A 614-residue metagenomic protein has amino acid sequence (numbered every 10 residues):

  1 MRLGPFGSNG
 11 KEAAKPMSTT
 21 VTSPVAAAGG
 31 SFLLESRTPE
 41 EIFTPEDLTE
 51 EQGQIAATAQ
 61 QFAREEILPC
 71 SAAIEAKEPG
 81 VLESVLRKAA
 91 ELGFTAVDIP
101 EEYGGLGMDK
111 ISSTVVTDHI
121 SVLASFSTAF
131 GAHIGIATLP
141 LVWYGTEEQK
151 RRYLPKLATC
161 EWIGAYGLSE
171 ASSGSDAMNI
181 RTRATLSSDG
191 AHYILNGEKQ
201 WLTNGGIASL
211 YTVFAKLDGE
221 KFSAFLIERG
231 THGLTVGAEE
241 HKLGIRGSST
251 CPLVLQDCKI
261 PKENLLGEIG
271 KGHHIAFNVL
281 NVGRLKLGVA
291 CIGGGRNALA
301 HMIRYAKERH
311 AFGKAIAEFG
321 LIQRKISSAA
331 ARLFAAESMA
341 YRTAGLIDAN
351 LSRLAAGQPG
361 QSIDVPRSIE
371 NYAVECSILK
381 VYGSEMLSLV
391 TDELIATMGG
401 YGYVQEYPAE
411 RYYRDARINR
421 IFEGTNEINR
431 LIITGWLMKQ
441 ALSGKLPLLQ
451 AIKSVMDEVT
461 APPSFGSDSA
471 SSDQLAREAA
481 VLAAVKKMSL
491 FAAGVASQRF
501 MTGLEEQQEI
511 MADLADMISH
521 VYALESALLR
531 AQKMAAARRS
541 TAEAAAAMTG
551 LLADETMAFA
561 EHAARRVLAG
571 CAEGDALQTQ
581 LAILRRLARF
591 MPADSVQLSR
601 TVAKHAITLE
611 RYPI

Functional and structural regions predicted by a protein language model:
R2-G131, E148-T159, D348, S352-P366 (+1 more regions): Amphipathic, small/basic residue-rich leader segments at the start of a protein or domain
G10, A14-T44, V115, N278 (+3 more regions): Glycine-rich phosphate/cofactor-binding loops in nucleotide/flavin-utilizing enzymes
T19-T20, T44-L48, Q54-I55, T235-E337 (+5 more regions): Glycine-rich beta->alpha junctions and the first turn(s) of the following alpha-helix
I67, A129-E148, G174-A177, L186-D189: N-terminal glycine-rich flavin-associated loop
S71-K77, F334-Y382, I395-A396, M501 (+2 more regions): C-terminal helix-coil-helix/basic helical segment that borders enzyme active sites and/or dimer interfaces and provides
C160-L168: A short, Trp-centered hydrophobic/proline-enriched beta-strand micro-motif
A191-V236: A short core secondary-structure module
T460-P463, S467, D473-I614: C-terminal amphipathic alpha-helical interaction region
